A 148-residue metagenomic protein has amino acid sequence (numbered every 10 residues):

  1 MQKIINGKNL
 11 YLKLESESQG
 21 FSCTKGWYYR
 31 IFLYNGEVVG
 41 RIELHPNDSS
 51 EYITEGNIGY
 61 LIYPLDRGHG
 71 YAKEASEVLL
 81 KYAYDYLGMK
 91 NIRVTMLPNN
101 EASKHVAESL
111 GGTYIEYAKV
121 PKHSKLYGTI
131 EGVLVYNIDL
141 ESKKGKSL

Functional and structural regions predicted by a protein language model:
M1-L148: Acyl-donor (CoA/ACP) binding surface of acyl/acetyltransferases
